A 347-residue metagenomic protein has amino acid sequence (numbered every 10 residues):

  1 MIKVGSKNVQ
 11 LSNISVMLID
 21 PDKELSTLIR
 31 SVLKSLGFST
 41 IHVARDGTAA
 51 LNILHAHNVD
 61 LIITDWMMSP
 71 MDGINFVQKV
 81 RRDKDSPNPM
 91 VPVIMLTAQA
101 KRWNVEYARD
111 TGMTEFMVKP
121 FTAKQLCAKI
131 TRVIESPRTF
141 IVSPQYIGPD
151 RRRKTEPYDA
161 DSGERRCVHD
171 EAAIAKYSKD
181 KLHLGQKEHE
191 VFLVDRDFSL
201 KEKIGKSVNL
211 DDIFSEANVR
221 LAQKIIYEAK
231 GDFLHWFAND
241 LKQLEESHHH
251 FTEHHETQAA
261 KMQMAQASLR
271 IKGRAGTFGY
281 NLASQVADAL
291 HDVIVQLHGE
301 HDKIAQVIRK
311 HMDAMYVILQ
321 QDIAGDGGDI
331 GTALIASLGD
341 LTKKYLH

Functional and structural regions predicted by a protein language model:
V9, E135-L210: CheY-like receiver
K23-R45: Two-component/phosphorelay signaling modules centered on CheY-like receiver
R30-S31, N75, P89, A100-E115 (+3 more regions): Alpha4 helix (beta4-alpha4-beta5 surface) of REC/receiver domains from two-component response regulators
V43-N52, G73: Helix N-cap/capping motif at the beta->alpha junctions
H57-T64: Active-site beta3 strand of CheY-like receiver
M68: Receiver (REC) domain active-site loop signature in two-component systems and cognate sites in sensor histidine kinases
F121-I134, V142: C-terminal output helix
